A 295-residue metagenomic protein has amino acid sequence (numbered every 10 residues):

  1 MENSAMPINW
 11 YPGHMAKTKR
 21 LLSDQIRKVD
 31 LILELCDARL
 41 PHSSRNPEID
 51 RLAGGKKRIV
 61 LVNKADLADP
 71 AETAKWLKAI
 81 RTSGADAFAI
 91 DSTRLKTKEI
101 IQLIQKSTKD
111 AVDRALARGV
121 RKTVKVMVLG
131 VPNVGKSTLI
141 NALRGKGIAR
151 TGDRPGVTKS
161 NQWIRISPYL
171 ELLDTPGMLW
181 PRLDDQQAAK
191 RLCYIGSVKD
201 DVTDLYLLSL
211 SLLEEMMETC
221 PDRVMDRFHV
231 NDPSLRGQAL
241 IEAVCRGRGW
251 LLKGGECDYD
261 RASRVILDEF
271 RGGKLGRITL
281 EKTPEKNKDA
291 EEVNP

Functional and structural regions predicted by a protein language model:
M1-I32, R39-R58, A65, A71 (+2 more regions): Helix-rich effector regions associated with P-loop NTPase G domains
E34, V60-V62, V128: Structural beta-sheet core signal
I49-R51, L77, R144: Short, solvent-exposed amphipathic alpha-helical segments in soluble enzyme and RNA/protein-processing domains
D66-L129, I148, W250: Canonical P-loop GTPase G-domain recognition
S92, P132, L143, P155-G156: The conserved Walker
E99, L103, T138, S211 (+1 more regions): Alpha-helical scaffold segments in soluble metabolic enzymes
G119-R121, L143, I164-R165: Solvent-exposed alpha-helices and their adjacent loops that cap or buttress functional pockets in soluble metabolic
V126-G145, A149, T175: Glycine-rich phosphate-binding P-loop
